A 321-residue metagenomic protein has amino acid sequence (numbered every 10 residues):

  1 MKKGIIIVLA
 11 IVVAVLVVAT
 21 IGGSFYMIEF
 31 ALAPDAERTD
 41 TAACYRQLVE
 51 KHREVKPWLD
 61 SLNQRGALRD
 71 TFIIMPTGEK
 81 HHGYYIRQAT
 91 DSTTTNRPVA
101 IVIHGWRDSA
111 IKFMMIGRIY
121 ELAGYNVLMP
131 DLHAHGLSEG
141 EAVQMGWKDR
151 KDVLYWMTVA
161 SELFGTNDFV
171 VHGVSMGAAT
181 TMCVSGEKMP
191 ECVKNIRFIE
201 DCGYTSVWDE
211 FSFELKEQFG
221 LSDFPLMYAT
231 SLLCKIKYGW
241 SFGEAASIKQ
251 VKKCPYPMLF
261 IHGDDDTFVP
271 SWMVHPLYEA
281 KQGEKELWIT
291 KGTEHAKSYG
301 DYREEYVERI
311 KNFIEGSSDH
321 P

Functional and structural regions predicted by a protein language model:
V15-I74, Y84: An N-terminal hydrophobic leader/cap segment in hydrolases
I116, S247, Y256, P270-E279: Short alpha-helix in the alpha/beta-hydrolase fold that links the catalytic acid
G117-E139: Conserved alpha/beta-hydrolase
V143-F164: Alpha/beta-hydrolase active-site loop
C183-W240: Hydrolase active-site cap/lid region
K253-P255, F260-H262, D266: Short beta-strand/loop motif that positions the catalytic acidic residue of the alpha/beta-hydrolase fold
E279-A296: Catalytic histidine neighborhood in serine/cysteine hydrolases with alpha/beta-hydrolase-type architecture
T293-V307: Catalytic histidine-centered segment of alpha/beta-hydrolase-like enzymes
